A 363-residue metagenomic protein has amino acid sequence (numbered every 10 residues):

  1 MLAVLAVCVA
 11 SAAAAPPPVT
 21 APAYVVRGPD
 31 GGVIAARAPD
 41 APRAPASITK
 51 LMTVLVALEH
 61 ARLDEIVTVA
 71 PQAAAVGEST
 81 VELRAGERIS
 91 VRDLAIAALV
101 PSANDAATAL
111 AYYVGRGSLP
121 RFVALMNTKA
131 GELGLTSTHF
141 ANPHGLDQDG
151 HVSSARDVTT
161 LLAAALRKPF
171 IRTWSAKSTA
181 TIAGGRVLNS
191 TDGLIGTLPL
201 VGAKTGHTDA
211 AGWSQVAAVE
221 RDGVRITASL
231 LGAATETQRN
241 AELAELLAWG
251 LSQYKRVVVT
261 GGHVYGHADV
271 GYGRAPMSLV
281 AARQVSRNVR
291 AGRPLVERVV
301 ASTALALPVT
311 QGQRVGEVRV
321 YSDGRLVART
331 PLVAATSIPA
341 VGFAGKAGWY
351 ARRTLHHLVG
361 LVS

Functional and structural regions predicted by a protein language model:
M1-A10: Bacterial N-terminal signal peptides
V4, P16, A57, A73 (+3 more regions): Generic marker of residues within folded, mature protein domains
A12-R156, T160-P169: Active-site-adjacent loops and short helices of periplasmic peptidoglycan-processing enzymes
T136-H139, D147-D157, L162-S363: Domain-terminus/edge residues, biased toward the C-terminal soluble/receptor-binding domains of extracytoplasmic
